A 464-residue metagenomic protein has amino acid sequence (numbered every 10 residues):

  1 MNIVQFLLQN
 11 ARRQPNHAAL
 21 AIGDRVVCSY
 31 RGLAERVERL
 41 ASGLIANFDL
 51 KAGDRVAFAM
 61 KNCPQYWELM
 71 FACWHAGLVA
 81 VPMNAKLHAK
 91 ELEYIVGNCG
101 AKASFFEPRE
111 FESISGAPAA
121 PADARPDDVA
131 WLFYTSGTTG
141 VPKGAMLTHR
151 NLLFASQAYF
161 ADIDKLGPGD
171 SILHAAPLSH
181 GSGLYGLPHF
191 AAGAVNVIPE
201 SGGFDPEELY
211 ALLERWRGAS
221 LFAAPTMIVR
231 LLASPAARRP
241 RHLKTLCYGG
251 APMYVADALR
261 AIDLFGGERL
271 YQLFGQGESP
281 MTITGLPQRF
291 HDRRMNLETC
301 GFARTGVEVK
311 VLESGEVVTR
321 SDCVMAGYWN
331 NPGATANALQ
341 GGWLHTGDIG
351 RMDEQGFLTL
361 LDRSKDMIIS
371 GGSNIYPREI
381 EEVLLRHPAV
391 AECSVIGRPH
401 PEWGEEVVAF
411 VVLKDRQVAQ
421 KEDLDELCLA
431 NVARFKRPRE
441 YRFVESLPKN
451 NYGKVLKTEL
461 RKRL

Functional and structural regions predicted by a protein language model:
Q5, A46-N47, A52, F71 (+2 more regions): Structural core segment of the AMP-binding/adenylate-forming
L8, N16-K51, A57-C63, W67 (+2 more regions): Conserved AMP-binding/adenylate-forming core of the ANL superfamily
P15-N16, A117-Y134, V141, K165-S171: Conserved pre-ATP/AMP-binding loop-to-beta segment of ANL
S29-R31, A130-Q157: Conserved AMP-binding A3 loop
R39, M60, V81-G97, P108-E110 (+4 more regions): ATP-dependent adenylate-forming carboxylate-activation enzymes
L87, L221, V311-E313, S321 (+5 more regions): AMP-binding/adenylate-forming catalytic core of the ANL superfamily
L153-S171, G181-A219, S234: Conserved AMP-binding/adenylation subdomain of ANL enzymes
A194, G218-A223, L232-M295, E308: Gly/Ser/Thr-rich phosphate-binding loop
